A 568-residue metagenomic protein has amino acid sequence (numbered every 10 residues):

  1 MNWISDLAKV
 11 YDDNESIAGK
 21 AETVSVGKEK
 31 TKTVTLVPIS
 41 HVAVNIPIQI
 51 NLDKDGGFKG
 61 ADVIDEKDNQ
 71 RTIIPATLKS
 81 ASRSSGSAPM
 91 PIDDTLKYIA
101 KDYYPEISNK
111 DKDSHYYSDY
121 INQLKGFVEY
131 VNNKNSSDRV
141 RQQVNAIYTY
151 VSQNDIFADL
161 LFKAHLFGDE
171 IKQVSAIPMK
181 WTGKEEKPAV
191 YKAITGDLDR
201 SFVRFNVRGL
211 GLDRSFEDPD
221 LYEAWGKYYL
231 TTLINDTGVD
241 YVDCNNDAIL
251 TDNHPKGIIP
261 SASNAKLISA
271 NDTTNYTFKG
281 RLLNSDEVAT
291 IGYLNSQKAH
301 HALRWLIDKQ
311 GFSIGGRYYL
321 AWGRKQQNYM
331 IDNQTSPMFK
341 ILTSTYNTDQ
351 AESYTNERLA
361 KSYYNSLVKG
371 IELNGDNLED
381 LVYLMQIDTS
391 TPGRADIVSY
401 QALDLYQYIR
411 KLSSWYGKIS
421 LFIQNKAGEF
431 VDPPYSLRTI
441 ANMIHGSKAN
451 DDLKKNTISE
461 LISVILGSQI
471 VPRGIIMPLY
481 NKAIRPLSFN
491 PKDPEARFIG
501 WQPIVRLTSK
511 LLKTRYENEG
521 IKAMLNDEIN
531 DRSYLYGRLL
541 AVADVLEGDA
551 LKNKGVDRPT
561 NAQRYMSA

Functional and structural regions predicted by a protein language model:
M1-L233, N275-A568: Conserved phosphate-interacting/catalytic interface
F202, N235-T237, N264: Extracellular structured ligand-interaction cores
T237-D243: Short cysteine-rich clusters marking metal-coordination/redox-active sites
N246-L250: Short, non-ligating residues that shape and space the ligands of small metal-coordination modules and catalytic
T251-E287: Short microdomains enriched in Cys/His and/or Lys/Arg
